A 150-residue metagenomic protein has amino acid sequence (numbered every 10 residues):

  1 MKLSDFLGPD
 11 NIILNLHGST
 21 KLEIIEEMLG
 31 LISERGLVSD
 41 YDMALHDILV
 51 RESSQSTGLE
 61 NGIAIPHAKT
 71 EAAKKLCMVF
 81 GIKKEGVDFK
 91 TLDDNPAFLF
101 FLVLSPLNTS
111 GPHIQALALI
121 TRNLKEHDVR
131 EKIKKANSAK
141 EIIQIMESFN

Functional and structural regions predicted by a protein language model:
M1-N150: Cytosolic covalent-transfer regions centered on His/Cys nucleophiles that carry phosphoryl or persulfide groups
